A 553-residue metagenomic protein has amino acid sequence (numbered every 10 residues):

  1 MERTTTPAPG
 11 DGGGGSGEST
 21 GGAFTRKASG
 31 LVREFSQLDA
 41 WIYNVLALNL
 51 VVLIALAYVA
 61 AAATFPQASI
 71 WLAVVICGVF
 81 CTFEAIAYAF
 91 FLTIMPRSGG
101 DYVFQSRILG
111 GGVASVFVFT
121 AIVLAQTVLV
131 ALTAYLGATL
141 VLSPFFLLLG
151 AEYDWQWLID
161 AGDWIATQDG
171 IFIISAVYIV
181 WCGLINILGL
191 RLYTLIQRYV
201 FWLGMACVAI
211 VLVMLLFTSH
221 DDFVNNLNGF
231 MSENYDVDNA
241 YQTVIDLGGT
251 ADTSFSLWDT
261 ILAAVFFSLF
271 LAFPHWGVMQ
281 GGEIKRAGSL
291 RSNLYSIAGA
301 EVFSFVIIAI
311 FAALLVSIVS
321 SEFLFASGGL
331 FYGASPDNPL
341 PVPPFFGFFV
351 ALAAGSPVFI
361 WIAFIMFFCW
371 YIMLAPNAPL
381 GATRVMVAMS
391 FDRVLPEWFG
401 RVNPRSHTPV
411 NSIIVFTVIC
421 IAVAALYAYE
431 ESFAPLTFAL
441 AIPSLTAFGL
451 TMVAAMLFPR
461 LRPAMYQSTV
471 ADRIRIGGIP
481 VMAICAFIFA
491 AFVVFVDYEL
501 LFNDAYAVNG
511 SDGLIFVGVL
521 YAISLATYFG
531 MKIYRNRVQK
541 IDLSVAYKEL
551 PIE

Functional and structural regions predicted by a protein language model:
M1-W71, C81-I86, G229-N239, R286 (+1 more regions): Membrane-interface "cap" regions at the ends of multi-pass membrane proteins
G22-T139, G277, I297-A300, Y498 (+1 more regions): Transmembrane helix-boundary motif of multi-pass solute transporters/channels
F35, F172-Y235, A272, S296-V302 (+4 more regions): Membrane-interface loop-to-helix entry segments
D39-A55, V59, S175-W181, Y235-I318 (+2 more regions): Hydrophobic, membrane-embedded alpha-helices of multi-pass small-molecule transporters
A57, L72, V208-S219, Q242 (+2 more regions): A generic transmembrane alpha-helix motif of multi-pass inner-membrane proteins
T82-I179, G183-L184, I372-V385, A439-I442: Hydrophobic transmembrane alpha-helices that form the core helical bundles of multi-pass secondary transporters
V103-G110, F146-L148, N234-T250, S296-P376 (+1 more regions): TM-loop-TM module centered on a large, flexible mid-protein loop between adjacent transmembrane helices in multi-pass
T127, D169-I173, I284-I307, P376 (+3 more regions): Loop-to-transmembrane helix boundary motifs in multi-pass membrane proteins
